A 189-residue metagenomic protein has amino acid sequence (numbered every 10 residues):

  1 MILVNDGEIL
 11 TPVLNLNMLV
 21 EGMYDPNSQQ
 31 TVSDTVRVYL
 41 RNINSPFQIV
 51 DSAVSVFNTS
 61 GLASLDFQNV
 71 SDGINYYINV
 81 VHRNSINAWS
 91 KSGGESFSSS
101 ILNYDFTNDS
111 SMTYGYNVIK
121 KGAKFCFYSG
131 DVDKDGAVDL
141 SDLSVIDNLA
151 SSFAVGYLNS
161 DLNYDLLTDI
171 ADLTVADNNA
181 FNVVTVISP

Functional and structural regions predicted by a protein language model:
M1, V56-F57, S85-N117: Structured interaction patches on ligand/partner-binding surfaces of diverse proteins
L3-L14, C126, I187-P189: Low-complexity, Pro/Thr/Ser/Gly/Ala-rich linker/spacer regions in secreted, extracellular modular proteins
T11-T31: Short amphipathic, basic-aromatic surface patches that mediate peripheral association with negatively charged
S28-R37, G73: Short coil-to-beta strand junction motifs in C2/discoidin
T35-R41, Y77-N79: Beta-strand signatures of extracellular beta-sandwich domains
N44-L62: Short, acidic Ser/Thr/Gly-rich low-complexity loop/linker segments typical of extracellular and cell-surface proteins
G61-Y76, N84: Short Pro-Gly-centered beta-turn/loop motif in secreted/extracellular proteins
S110, Y114-I119, V132-N159, N163-P189: Alpha-helical segments with a strong preference for the paired helices of cellulosomal dockerin domains
